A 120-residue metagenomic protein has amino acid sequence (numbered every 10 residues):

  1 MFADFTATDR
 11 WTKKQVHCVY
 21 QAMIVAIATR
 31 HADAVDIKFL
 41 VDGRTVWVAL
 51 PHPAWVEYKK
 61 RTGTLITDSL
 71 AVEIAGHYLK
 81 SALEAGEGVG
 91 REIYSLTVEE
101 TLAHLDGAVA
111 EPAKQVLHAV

Functional and structural regions predicted by a protein language model:
M1-V120: Extended, alpha-helix-rich binding/interface surfaces that flank or overlap catalytic cores and mediate recognition
